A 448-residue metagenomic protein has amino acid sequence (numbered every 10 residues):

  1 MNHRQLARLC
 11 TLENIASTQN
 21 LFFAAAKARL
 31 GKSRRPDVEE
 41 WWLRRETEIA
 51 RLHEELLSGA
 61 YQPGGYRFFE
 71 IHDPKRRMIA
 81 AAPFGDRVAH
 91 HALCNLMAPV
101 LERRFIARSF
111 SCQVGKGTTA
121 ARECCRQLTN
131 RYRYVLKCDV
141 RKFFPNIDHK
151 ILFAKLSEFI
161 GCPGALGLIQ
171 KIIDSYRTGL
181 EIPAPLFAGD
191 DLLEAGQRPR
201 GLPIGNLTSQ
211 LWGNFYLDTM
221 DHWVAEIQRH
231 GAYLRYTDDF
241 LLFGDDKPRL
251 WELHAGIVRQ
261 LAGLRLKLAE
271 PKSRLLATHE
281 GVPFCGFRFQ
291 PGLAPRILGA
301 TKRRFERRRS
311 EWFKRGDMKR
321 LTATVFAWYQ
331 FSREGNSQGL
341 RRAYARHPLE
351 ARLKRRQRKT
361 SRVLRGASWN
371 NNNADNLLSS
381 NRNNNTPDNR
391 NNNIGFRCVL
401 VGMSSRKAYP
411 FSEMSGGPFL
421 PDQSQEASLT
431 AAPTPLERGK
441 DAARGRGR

Functional and structural regions predicted by a protein language model:
M1-A50, Q357: Non-catalytic, polymerase-adjacent accessory regions of viral genome-replication enzymes
N2-L12, C94-D148: Active-site-proximal segment of RNA-dependent polymerases
G31-E39, G64-H91, R104-K116, Y176-N214: Short, conserved non-catalytic motifs in the polymerase core
R45-R76: Active-site-flanking structural segment that lines cofactor/substrate pockets
E48, E55-L56, R122, Q127-T237 (+4 more regions): Conserved polymerase palm-domain catalytic core
A82, H91, G189-P199, W251-E252 (+1 more regions): Right-hand nucleic-acid polymerase module
Q357-R448: Disulfide-stabilized, aromatic/cysteine-rich ligand-recognition loop
